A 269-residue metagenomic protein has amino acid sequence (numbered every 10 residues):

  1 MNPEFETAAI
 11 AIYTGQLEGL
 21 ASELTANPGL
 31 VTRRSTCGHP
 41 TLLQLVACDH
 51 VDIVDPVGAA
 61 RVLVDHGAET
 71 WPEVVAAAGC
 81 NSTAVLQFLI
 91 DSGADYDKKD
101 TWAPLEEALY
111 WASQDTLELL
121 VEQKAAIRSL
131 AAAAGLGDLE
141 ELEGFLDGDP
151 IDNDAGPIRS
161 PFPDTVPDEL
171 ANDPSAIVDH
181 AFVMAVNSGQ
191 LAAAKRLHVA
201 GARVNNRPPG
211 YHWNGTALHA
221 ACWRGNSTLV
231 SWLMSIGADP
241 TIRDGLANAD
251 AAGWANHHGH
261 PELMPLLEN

Functional and structural regions predicted by a protein language model:
M1-L42, L136-A155, A193: N-terminal segments that cap or nucleate solenoid repeat domains
N2-I10, T32-H50, E69-G79, K98-E107 (+4 more regions): Ankyrin-repeat boundary/"N-cap" motif
G19, D55-A59, A84-V85, D115-T116 (+4 more regions): Conserved ankyrin/ankyrin-like repeat signature
L24-L30, G58-E69, Q87-D95, L119-A125 (+4 more regions): Ankyrin repeat domain, specifically the short helix-to-loop turn at the C-terminus of the second helix of each repeat
L30-V31, C37, D52-I53, T70 (+10 more regions): Alpha-solenoid repeat scaffolds
L105-L117, V121, T241-N269: Leucine-rich solenoid repeat scaffolds
H180-A194, R203: Eukaryotic tandem repeat interaction scaffolds
